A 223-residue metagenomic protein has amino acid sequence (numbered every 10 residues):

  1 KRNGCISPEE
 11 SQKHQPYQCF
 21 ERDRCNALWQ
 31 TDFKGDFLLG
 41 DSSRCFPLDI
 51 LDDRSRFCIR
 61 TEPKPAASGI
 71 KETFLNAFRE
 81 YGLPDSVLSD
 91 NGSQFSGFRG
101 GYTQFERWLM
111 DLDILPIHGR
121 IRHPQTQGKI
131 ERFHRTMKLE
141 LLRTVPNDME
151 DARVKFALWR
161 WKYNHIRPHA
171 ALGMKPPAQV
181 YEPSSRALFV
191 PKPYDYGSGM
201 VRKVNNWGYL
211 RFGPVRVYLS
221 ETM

Functional and structural regions predicted by a protein language model:
K1-T31, D36, T103, P176-S185: Basic, flexible linker segments flanking DNA-binding modules in nucleic acid-interacting mobile-element proteins
R2, R79, N164-H165: Residues at helix-coil transition
C5-I6, D23-P47, D53-D151: RNase H-like DDE/DDD metal-dependent nuclease/strand-transfer catalytic core used by mobile genetic elements
P16-R24, F33, P65, S86 (+3 more regions): Residue-level recognition of single "structural anchor" positions that define or cap local secondary structure
R160, N164-M223: C-terminal, beta-rich DNA-binding module of retroviral/retroelements integrases
